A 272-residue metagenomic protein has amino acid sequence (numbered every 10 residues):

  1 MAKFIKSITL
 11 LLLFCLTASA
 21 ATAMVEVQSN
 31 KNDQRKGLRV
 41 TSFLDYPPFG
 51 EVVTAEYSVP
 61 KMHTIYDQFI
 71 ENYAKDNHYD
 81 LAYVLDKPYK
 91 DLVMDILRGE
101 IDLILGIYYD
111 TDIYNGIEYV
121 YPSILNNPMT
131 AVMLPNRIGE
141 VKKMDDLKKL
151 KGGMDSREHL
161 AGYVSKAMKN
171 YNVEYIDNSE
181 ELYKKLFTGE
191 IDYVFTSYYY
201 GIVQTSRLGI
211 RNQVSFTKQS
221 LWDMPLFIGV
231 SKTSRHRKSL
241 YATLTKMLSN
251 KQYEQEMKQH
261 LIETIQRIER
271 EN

Functional and structural regions predicted by a protein language model:
A23-V25, D80, H159-I176, N212-Q213 (+1 more regions): Ligand-binding clefts/hinges and TM-proximal coupling segments of bilobed small-molecule sensing domains
A23-Y108, N115: Extracytoplasmic small-molecule ligand-binding "clamshell" domains of the periplasmic binding protein/Venus flytrap
S42-P47, N126-T130, S206-T245, I265-N272: Periplasmic-binding protein-like
D45, V59-N72, A131-N170, E174 (+1 more regions): Bilobed "Venus flytrap"/periplasmic-binding protein-like clamshell domains and structurally analogous long
P60-D76, R137, E158, F227-I265: Extended ligand-binding regions for polar small-molecule ligands
A82-D146, R157, K218-S220: Acidic, polar ligand-binding/catalytic clefts
A82-M94, E174-K184, T188: Short helix-initiation/N-cap motifs at beta->coil->alpha
I107-N115, Y163, D192-W222: A ligand-binding cleft/hinge motif common to bilobed small-molecule-binding domains
